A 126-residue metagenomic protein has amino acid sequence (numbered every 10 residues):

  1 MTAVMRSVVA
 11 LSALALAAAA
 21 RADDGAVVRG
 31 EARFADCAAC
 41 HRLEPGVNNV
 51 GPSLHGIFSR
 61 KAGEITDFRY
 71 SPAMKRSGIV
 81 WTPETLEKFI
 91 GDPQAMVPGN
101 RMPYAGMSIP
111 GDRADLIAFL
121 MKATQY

Functional and structural regions predicted by a protein language model:
M1-V9: Bacterial N-terminal signal peptides that target proteins for export
V9-A18: Hydrophobic helical h-region of N-terminal Sec-dependent signal peptides in bacterial secretory/periplasmic proteins
A17-F34: Electrostatic cytochrome c docking/interface patches
V27-E31, R42-P83, R101-Y104: Gly/Gly-Pro-rich "capping" loops immediately C-terminal to redox-active cysteine motifs in periplasmic/lumenal
A35-L43, L116: The canonical Cys-X-X-Cys-His
T82-Y126: C-terminal capping alpha-helices of c-type cytochrome domains
